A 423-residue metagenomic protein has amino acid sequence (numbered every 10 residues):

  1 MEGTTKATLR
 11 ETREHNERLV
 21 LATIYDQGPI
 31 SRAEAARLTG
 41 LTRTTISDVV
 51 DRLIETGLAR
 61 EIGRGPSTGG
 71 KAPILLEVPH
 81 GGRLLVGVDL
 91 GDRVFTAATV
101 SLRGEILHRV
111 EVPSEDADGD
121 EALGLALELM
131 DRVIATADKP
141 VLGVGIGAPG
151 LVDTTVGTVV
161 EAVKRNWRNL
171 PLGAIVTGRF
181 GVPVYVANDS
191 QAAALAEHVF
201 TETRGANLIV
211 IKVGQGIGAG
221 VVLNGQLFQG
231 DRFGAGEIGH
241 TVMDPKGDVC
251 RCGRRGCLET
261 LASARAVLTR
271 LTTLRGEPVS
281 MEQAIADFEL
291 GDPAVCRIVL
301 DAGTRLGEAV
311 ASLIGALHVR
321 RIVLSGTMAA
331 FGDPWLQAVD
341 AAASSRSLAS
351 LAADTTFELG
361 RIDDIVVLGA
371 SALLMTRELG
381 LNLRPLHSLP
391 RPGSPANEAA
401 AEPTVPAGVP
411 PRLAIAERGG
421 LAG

Functional and structural regions predicted by a protein language model:
M1-R64, T68-P140, T201-E202, K246 (+2 more regions): ATP-binding/phosphotransfer module of carbohydrate and carboxylate kinases, centering on a glycine-rich
R32, A135-N169, R321, G326-M328: Short beta-strand-loop/turn "lid" adjacent to the catalytic site in phosphate-handling enzymes
E61-I62, L142, V184-N188, V221: General beta-strand structural signal in soluble alpha/beta enzymes
L75, L85-D89, V141-G145, L208-K212 (+2 more regions): Short glycine-aspartate micro-motif
V110-V112, V163, D231: Short hydrophobic alpha-helix segments
P113-D116, W167, A235-E237: A short acidic/small-residue loop/turn micro-motif
T177-H198, E202-R204, L208-V213: ATP-dependent carbohydrate kinase catalytic cores
R204-L261: Glycine-rich phosphate-binding loop of actin/hexokinase-like ATP-binding domains
